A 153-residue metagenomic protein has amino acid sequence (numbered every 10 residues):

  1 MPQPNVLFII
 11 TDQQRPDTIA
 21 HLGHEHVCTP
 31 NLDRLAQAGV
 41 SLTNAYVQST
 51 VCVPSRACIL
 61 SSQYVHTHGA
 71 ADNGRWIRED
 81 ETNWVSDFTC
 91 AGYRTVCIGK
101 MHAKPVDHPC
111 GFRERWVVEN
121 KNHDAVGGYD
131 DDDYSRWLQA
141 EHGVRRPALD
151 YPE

Functional and structural regions predicted by a protein language model:
M1-E153: Formylglycine-dependent sulfatase
